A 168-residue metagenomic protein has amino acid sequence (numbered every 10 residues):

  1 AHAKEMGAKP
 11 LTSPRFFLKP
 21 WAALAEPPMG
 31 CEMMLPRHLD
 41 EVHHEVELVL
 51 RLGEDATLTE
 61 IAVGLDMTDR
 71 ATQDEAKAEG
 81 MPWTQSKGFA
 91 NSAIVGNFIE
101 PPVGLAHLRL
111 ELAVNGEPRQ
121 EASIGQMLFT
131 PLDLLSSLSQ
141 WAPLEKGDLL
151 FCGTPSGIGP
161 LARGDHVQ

Functional and structural regions predicted by a protein language model:
A1-E145, L149, G157-Q168: Catalytic-core "active-site belt" of small-molecule-metabolizing enzymes, emphasizing His/Asp/Glu-rich regions
